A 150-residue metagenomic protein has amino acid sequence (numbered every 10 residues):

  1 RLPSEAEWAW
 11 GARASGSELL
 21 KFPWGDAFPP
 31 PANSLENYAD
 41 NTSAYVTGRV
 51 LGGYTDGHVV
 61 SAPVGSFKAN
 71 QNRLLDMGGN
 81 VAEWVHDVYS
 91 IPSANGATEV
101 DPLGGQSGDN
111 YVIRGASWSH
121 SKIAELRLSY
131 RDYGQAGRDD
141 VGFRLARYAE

Functional and structural regions predicted by a protein language model:
R1-L128, Q135: Functional-site microenvironments in short loops/helix caps that host divalent-cation chemistry
D139-E150: Short, structured beta-strand segments at or near domain termini in extracellular proteins/domains
